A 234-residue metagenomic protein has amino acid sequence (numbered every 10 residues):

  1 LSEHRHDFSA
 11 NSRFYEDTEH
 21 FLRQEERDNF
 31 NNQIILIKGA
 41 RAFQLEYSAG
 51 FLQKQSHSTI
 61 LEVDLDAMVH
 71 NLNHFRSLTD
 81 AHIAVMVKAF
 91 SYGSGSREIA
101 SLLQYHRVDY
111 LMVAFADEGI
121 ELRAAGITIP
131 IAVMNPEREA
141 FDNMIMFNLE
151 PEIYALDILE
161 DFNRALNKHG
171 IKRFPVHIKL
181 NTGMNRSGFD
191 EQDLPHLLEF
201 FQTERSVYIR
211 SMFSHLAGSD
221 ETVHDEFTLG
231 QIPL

Functional and structural regions predicted by a protein language model:
L1-H70, S77, Y110, A114-A116: ATP-dependent carboxylate-amine ligase
L45-Y47, H74, E121, L234: Hydrophobic side chains within alpha-helical segments
I60-E62, A67-V69, A81-L234: Active-site-proximal beta-alpha core segment in soluble small-molecule metabolic enzymes
F75-R76, I83: Beta-barrel outer-membrane channel/assembly domains of diderm bacteria
